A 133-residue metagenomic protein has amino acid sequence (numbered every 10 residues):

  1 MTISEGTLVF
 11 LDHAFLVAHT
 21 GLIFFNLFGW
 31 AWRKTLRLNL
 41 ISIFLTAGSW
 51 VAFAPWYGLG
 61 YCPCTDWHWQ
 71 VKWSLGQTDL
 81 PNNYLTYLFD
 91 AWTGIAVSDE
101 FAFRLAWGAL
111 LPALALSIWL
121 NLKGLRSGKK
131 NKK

Functional and structural regions predicted by a protein language model:
M1, Y61-A102: Extracytosolic (periplasmic/ER-lumenal) interhelical loops and adjacent juxtamembrane/interface segments of multi-pass
T2-G21: Hydrophobic transmembrane alpha-helical segments in integral membrane proteins
D12, L88-L122: Individual transmembrane alpha-helix segments
G21-G29, G48-S49: Hydrophobic, membrane-inserted alpha-helices
N26-K34, A54: Hydrophobic alpha-helical transmembrane segments
K34-S49, W119: Interfacial segments of alpha-helical transmembrane regions
F44-Q70: Hydrophobic alpha-helical membrane-insertion segments
I118-K133: Membrane-interface capping segments at transmembrane-helix boundaries
